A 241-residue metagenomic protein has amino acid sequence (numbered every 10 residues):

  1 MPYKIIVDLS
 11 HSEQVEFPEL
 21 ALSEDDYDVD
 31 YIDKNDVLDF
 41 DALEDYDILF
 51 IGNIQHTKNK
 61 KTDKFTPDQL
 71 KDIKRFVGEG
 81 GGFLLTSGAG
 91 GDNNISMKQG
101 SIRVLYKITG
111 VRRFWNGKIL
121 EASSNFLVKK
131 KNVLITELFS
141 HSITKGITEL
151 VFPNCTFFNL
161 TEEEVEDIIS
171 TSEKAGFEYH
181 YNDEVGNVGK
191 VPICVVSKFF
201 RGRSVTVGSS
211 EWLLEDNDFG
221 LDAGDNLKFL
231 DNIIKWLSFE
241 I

Functional and structural regions predicted by a protein language model:
M1-L9, E13-V15, Y181-I241: Extracellular ligand-binding/catalytic regions of CAZymes and related secreted enzymes and adhesion modules
H11-E13, D36, F50, I54-K58 (+3 more regions): Solvent-exposed loop/turn segments at secondary-structure junctions within structured extracellular/periplasmic domains
Q14, P18, Q69-D72, K98-I102 (+1 more regions): Stable alpha-helical elements in mature extracytoplasmic
F17-Y27: A short, Lys/Arg-enriched amphipathic alpha-helix followed by its capping loop at the start of a domain
D26, D45-D47, V165: Short, well-ordered alpha-helix to beta-strand connector turns
D26-A42: A short, well-structured beta->alpha microelement
E44-Q99, V207: Short alpha-beta junction capping motif
G90-D183: An acidic, glycine-rich "communication" segment
